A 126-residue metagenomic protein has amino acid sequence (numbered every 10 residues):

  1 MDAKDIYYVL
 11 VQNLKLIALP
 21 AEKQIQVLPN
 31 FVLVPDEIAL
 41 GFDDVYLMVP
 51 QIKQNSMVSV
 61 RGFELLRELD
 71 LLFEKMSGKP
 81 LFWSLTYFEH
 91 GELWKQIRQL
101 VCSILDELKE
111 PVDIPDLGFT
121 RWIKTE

Functional and structural regions predicted by a protein language model:
M1-L10, P111-E126: Terminal, compositionally biased segments
M1-V49: Short terminal alpha-helical segments
A18, G41, V45-V49, F73 (+3 more regions): Alpha-helical context
P20-A21, R61-L69, G118-E126: Hydrophobic transmembrane alpha-helix bundles
E37-A39, K95-R98, K124-E126: Eukaryote-specific, cytoplasm-facing alpha-helical/coiled-coil scaffolding segments in long proteins
P50-K109, D113: Amphipathic protein-protein interaction modules
